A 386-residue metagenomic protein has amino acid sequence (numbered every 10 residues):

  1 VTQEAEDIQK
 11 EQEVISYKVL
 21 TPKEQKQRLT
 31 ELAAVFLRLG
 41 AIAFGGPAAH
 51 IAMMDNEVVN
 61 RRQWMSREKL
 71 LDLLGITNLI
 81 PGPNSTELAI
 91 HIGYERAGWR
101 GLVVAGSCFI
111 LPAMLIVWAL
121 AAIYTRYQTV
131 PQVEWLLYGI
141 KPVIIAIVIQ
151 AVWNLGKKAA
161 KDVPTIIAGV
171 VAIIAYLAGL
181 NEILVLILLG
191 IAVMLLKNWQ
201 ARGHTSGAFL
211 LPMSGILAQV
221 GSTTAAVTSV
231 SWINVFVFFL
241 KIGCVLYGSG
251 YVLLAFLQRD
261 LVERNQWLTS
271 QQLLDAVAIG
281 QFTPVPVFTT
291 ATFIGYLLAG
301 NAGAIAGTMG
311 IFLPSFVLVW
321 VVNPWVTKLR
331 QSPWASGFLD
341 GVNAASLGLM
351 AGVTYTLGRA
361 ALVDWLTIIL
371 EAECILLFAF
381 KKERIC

Functional and structural regions predicted by a protein language model:
V1-I80, H91-T283, V287-C386: Multi-pass membrane proteins that catalyze or facilitate reactions on polyprenyl-/lipid-phosphate substrates and their
N84-E87: Conserved beta-loop-alpha segment that forms the PLP phosphate-binding cup at the N-terminus of a helix
